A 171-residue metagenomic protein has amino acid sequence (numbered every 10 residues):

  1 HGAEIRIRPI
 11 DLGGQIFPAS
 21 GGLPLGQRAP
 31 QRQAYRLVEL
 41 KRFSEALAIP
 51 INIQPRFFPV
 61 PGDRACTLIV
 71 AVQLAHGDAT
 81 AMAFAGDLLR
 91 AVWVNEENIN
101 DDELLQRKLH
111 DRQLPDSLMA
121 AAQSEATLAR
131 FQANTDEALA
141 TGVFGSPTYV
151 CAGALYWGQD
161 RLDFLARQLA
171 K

Functional and structural regions predicted by a protein language model:
H1-R8, L74, A83, D87-K171: C-terminal cap of thioredoxin/glutaredoxin-like
H1-V92: Structural alpha/beta surface segment adjacent to cysteine/selenocysteine redox centers across thiol/disulfide enzymes
